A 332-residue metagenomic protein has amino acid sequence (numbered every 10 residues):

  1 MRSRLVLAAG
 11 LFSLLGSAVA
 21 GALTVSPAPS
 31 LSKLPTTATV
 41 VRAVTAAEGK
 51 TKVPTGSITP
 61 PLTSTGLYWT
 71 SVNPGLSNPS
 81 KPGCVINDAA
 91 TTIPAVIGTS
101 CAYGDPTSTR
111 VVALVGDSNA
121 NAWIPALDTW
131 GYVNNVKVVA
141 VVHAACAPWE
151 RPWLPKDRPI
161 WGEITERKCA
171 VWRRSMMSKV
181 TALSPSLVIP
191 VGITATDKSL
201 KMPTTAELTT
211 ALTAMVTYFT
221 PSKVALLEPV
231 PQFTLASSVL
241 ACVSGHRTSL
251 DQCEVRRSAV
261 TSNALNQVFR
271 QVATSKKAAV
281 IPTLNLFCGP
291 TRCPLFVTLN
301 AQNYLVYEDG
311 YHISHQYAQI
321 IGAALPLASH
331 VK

Functional and structural regions predicted by a protein language model:
R2-K332: Extracellular/periplasmic envelope-modification machinery, especially enzymes that add or remove acyl/ester groups on
